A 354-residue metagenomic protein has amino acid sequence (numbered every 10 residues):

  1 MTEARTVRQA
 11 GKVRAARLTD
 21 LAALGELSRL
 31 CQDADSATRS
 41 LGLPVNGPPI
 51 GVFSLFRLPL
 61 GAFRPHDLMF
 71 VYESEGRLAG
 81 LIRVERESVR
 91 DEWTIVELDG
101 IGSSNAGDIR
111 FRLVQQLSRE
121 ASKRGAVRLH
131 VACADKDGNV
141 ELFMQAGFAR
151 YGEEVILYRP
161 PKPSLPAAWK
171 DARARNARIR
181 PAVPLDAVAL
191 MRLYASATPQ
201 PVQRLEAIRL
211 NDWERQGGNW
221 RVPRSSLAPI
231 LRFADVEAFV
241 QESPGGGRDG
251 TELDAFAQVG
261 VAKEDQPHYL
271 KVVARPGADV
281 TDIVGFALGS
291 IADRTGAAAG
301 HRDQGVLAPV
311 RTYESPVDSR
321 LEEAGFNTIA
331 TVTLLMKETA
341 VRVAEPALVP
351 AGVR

Functional and structural regions predicted by a protein language model:
K12-T38, A177-I208: A short beta-loop-alpha structural element at the N-terminal edge of CoA-dependent acyl/N-acetyltransferase catalytic
S36-M69, R204-V236: Active-site rim helix/loop that mediates acceptor-substrate recognition in acyltransferases
P65-G80, N219-A257: Conserved beta-hairpin
E85-S88, V96-R110, L270-V284: A short, internal acetyl-CoA/4′-phosphopantetheine-binding micro-motif in the GNAT/acyltransferase core
N105-A121, Q145, D279-R294: Conserved acetyl-CoA-binding loop-helix of GNAT-fold acetyltransferases
A121-A134, G296-R311: Conserved GNAT acetyl-CoA-binding A-motif
A132, A149-K162, N327-E338: Conserved catalytic-core motifs of GNAT/GCN5-like acyltransferases
D135-G152, R311-A330: Conserved active-site alpha-helix within GNAT-family acetyltransferase domains
